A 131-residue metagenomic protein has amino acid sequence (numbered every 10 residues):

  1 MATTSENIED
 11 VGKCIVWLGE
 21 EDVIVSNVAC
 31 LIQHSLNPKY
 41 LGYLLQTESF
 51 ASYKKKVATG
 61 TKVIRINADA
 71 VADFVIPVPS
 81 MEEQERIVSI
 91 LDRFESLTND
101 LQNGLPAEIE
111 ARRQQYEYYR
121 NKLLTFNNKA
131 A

Functional and structural regions predicted by a protein language model:
M1-A131: Charged, alpha-helix-forming regions
